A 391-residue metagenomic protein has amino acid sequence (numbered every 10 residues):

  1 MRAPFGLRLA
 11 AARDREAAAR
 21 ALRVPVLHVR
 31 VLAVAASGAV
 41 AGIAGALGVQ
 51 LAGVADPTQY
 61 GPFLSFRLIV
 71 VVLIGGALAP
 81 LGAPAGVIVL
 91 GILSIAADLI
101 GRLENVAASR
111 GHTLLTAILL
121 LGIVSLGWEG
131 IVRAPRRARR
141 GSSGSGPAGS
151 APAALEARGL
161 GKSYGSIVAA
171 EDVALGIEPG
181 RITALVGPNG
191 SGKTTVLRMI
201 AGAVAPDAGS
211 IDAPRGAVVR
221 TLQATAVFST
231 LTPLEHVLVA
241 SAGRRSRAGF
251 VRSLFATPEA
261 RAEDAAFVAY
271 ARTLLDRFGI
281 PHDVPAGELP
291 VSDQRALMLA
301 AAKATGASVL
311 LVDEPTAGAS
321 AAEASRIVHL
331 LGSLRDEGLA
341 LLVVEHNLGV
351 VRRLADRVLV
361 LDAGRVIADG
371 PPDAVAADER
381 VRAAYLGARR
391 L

Functional and structural regions predicted by a protein language model:
L7-R8, D14-E16, R20-H28, A97-A153: Cytosolic-side transmembrane-helix boundaries in multi-pass membrane proteins
R30-L119: Transmembrane alpha-helical segments in multi-pass inner-membrane proteins
V186-P188: The feature captures the beta-strand-to-loop junction immediately N-terminal to the Walker
A201: Helix-to-loop junction immediately C-terminal to a conserved catalytic motif
A302-K303: ABC ATPase C-loop
L310-E314: Catalytic Walker B motif of ABC-type/P-loop ATPase nucleotide-binding domains
